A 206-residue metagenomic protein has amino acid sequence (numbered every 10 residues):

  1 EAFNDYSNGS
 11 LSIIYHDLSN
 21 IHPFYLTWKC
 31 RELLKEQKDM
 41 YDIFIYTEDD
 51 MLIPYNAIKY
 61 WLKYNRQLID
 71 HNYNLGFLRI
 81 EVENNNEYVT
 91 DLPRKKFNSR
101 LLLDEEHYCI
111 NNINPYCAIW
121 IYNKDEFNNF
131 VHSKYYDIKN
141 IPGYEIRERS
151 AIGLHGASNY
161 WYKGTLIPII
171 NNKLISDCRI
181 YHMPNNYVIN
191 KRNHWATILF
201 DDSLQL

Functional and structural regions predicted by a protein language model:
E1, T47-D49, F77-L78: Short His-Asn-centered micro-motif
A2-D42: Active-site-proximal specificity loops/subdomain of glycosyltransferases
Y15-F24, F97, N186-I189, N193-W195 (+1 more regions): Soluble secreted/lumenal catalytic domains with histidine-centered metal-binding or acid-base catalytic motifs
W28-C30, N56-L62, E145-G153: Well-ordered, non-membrane alpha-helical segments in soluble/globular domains
L34, F44-I45, Y73-N74: Glycine- and small hydrophobic-enriched segments that form the cores of compact globular domains
Y41-L52: Short beta-strand-to-loop acidic/aromatic patch adjacent to the donor-nucleotide binding site
P54-K139: Conserved catalytic core of nucleotide-sugar-dependent glycosyltransferases
K124-D125, N129-L206: C-terminal catalytic/acceptor-binding lobe
